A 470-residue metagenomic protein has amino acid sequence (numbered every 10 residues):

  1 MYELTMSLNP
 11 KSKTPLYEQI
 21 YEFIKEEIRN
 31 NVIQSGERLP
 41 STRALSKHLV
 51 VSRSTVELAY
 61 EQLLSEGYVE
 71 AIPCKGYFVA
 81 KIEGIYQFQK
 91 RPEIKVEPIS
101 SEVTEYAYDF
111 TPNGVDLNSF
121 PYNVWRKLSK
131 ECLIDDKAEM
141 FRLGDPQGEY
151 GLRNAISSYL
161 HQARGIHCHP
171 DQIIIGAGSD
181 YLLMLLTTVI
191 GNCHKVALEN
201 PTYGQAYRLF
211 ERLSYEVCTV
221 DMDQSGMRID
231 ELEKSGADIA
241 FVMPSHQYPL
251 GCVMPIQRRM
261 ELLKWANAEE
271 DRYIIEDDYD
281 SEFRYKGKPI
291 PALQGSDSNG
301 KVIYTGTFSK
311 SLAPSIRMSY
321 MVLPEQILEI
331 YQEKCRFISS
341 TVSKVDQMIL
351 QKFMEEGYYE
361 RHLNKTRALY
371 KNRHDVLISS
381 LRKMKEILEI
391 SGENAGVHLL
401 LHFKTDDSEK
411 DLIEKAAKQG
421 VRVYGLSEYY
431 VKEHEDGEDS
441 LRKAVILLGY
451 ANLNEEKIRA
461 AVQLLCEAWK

Functional and structural regions predicted by a protein language model:
M1-K130, F141, L152, Q326 (+10 more regions): N-terminal basic, amphipathic alpha-helical segments
V115, S245-Y248, K310: Short glycine-rich anion-binding loops that position phosphate/pyrophosphate groups of nucleotides and phosphorylated
W125, S298-A368: Conserved core segment of the aminotransferase class I/II
E139-D271, E282, K288-S296, Y370: Conserved core of the PLP fold type I
I174, P291-A292, Q332, L350 (+1 more regions): Catalytic cores of nucleotide-enabled group-transfer and carboxylate-activating enzymes in metabolic and assembly-line
D277-D278: Walker B catalytic acidic pair
